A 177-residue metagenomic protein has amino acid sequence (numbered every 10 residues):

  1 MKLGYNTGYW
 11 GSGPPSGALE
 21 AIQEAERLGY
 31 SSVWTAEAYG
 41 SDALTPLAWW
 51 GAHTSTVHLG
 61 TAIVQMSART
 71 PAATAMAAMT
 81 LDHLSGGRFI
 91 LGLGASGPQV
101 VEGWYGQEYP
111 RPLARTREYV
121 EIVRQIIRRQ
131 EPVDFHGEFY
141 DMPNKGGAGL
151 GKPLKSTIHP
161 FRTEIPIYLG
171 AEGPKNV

Functional and structural regions predicted by a protein language model:
M1-V177: Active-site-adjacent structural elements that line small-molecule/cofactor binding pockets in enzymes
